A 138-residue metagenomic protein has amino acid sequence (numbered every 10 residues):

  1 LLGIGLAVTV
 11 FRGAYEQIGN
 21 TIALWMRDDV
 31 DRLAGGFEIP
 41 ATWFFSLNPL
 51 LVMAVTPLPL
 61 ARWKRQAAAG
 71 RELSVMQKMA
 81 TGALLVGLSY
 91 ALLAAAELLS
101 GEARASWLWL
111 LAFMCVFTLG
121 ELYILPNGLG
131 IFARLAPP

Functional and structural regions predicted by a protein language model:
L1-I4, D31-L33: Juxtamembrane intracellular "pre-TM" segments in multi-pass secondary transporters
I4-A14, I18-W25, E38-P137: Membrane-embedded alpha-helical bundles of multi-pass transporters/translocases, especially carrier/permease families
